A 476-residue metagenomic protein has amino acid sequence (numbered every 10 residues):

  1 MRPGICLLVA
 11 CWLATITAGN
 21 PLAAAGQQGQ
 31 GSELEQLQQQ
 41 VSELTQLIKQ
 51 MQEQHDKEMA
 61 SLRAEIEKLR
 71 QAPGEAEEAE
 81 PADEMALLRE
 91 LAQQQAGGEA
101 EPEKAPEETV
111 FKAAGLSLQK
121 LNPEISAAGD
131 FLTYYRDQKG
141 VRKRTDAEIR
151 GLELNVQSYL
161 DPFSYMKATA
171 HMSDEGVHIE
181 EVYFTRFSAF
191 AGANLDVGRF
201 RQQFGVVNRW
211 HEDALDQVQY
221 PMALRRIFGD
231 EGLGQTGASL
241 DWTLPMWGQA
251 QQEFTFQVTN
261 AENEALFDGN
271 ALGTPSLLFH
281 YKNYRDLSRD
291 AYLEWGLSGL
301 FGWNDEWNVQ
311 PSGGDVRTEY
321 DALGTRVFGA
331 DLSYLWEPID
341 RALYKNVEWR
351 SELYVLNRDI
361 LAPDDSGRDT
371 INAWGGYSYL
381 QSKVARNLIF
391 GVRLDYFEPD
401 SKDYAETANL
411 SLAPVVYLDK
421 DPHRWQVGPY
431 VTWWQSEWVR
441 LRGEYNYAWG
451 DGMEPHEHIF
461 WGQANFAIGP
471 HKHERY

Functional and structural regions predicted by a protein language model:
M1-L8: Bacterial N-terminal signal peptides that target proteins for export
L13-L22: C-terminal segment of classical bacterial N-terminal signal peptides
L22-R136, Q463, H473-Y476: N-terminal periplasmic/intermembrane-space "pro-region" immediately following the signal or transit peptide
E33, E43, E58, E65 (+6 more regions): Acidic-residue sensor for enzyme active/binding pockets
K104, Q251-Q252, A265-N270, W307-Q310 (+1 more regions): A short secondary-structure junction signal
V110-E264, A271-D290, Y379-D400: Outer membrane beta-barrel
G140, Y183, R199, N208 (+2 more regions): Outer-membrane beta-barrel pore domains
